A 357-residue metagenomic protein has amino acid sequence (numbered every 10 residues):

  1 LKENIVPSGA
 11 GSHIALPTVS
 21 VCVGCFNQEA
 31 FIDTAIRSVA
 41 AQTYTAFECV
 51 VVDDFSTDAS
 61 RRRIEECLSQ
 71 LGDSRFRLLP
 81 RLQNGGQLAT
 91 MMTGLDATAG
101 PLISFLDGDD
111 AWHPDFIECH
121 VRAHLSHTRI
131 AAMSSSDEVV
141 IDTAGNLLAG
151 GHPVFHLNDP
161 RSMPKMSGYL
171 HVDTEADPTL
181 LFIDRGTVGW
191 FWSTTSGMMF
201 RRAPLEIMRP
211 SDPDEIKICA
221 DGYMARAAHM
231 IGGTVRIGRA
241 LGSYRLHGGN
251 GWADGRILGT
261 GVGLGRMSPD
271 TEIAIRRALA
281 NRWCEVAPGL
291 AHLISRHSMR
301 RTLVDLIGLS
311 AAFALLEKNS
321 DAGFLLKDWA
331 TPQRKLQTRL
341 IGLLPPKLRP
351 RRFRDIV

Functional and structural regions predicted by a protein language model:
K2-T260: Nucleotide-sugar donor-binding/catalytic module of glycosyltransferases that assemble extracellular/cell-envelope
N27, A41, G86, G265-T271 (+1 more regions): Intrinsically disordered, low-complexity regions enriched in polar/acidic and amide residues
R62-Q70, R75, A144, R161 (+5 more regions): Polar/charged alpha-helical tracts
T98, S134-S136, S268-E272, R276 (+1 more regions): Generic low-polarity alpha-helical segments
D110, S162-Y169, L246-A253, R266-A278 (+1 more regions): Short, surface-exposed, charge-dense and proline/glycine-enriched linear segments
R185, I207-S211, I231, R276 (+4 more regions): Generic hydrophobic, helix-prone segments enriched in Leu/Val/Ile
G242-G248, A253-R296: Catalytic core of nucleotide-sugar-dependent glycosyltransferases
P288-V357: Membrane-interface aromatic/basic loop that binds lipid-linked glycans or pyrophosphate carriers, typified by
